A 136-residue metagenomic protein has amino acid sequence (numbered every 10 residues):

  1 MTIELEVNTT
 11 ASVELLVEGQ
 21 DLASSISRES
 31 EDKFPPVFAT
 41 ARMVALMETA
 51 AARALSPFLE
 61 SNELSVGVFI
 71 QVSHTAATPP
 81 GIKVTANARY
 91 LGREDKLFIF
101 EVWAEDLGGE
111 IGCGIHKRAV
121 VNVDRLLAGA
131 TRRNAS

Functional and structural regions predicted by a protein language model:
M1-I3, A135-S136: Basic/polar N-terminal segments that are highly enriched at the extreme N-terminus, encompassing both cleavable
T2-F38: Catalytic strand-loop segment that frames the active site of acyl-thioester-processing enzymes
T9-V13, V66-I70, I82-A86, K96-F98 (+1 more regions): A generic structural signal for short beta-strands and their flanking turns/coil linkers
S12-E18, S73, K117-A119: Generic structural detector for well-ordered beta-strands
Q20, P35-P36, P57, L64 (+3 more regions): Flexible, active-site-adjacent loop/turn segments at secondary-structure boundaries
F38-F58: Short, well-structured hydrophobic secondary-structure segments
A51-T85: Hydrophobic beta-strand-centered segment that forms part of the acyl-chain substrate-binding groove
P79, R89-S136: HotDog/MaoC-like acyl-thioester-processing domains
